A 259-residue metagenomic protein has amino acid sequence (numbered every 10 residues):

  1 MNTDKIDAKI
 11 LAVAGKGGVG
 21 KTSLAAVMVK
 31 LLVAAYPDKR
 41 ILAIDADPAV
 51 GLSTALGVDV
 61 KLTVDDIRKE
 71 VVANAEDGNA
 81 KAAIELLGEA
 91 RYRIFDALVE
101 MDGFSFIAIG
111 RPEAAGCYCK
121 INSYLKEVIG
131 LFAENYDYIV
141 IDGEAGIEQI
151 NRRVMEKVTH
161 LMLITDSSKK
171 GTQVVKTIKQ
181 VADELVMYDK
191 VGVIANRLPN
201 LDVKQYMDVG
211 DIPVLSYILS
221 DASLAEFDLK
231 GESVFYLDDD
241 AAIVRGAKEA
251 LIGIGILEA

Functional and structural regions predicted by a protein language model:
N2-A8: Phosphate-binding P-loop
K9-P48: Walker A/P-loop phosphate-binding motif and the immediately C-terminal alpha-helix
I10, A43, F104-F106, V214-Y217: Conserved beta-strand scaffold positions in the cores of enzyme catalytic domains, especially in NTP/NDP-utilizing
A34-E100: N-terminal phosphate/diphosphate-binding loop that engages ATP/GTP or pyrophosphate donors across diverse enzyme folds
V58-L62, V181-A182, V209-D211, S233-F235: Short, hinge-like loop/turn segments at secondary-structure boundaries
E85-M101, S105-I141: Cytosolic-facing regulatory segments adjacent to core modules
K120-S220, E226: Conserved catalytic-core segment of NTP-binding enzymes
D228-A241: C-terminal boundary of histidine-terminating zinc-finger modules
